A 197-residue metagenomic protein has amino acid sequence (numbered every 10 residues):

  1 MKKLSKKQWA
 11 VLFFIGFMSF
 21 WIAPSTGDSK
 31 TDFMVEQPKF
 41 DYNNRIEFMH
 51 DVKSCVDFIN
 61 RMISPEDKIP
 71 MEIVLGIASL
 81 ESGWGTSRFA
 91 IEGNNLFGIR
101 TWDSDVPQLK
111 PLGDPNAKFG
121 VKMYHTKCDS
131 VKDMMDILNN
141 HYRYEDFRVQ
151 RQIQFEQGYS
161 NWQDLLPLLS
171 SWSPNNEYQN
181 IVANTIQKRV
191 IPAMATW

Functional and structural regions predicted by a protein language model:
K2-L75, L80, W84-W197: Catalytic cores of secreted/periplasmic lytic hydrolases that degrade extracellular macromolecules
